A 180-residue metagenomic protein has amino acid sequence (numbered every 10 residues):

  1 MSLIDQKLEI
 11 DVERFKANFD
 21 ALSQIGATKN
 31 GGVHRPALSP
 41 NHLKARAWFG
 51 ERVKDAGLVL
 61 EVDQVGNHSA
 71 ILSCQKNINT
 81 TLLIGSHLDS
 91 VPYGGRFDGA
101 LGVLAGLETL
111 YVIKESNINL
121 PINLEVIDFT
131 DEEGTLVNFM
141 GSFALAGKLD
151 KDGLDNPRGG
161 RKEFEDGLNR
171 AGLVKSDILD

Functional and structural regions predicted by a protein language model:
S2-S39: N-terminal capping segment at the start of a domain
D11-N18, N41, A45-F49, T80 (+4 more regions): General structural feature for long, well-ordered alpha-helical segments within catalytic domains of soluble enzymes
F15, C74-Q75, L88, T130-E133: Short glycine-enriched loops at secondary-structure junctions
L22, I84, Y93-E133: Alpha-helical metal-binding/catalytic segments enriched in His/Glu/Asp
A27-S73: A non-catalytic alpha/beta surface segment that caps or lines the substrate-entry region of metallo-dependent hydrolase
A56, H68-L101, G106: Catalytic-core environment of secreted peptidases
F139-G172: A glycine-rich helix N-cap at a beta->alpha junction
A171-D180: Glycine-rich, charged/polar anion/phosphate-binding loops that engage phosphate groups from diverse ligands
